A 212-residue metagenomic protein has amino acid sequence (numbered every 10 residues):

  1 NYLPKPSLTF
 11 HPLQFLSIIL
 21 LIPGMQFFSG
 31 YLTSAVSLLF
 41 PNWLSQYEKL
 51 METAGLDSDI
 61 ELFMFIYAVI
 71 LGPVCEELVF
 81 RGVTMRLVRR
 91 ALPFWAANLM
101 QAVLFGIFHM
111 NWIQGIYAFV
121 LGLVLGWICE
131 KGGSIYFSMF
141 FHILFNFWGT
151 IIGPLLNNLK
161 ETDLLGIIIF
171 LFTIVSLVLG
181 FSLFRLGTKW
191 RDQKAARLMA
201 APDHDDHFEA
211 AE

Functional and structural regions predicted by a protein language model:
Y2-G72, R90, L198, E212: Juxtamembrane helix-loop-helix connectors linking adjacent transmembrane helices in multi-pass membrane enzymes
F15-L20, L62-I66, W95-M100, G115-I116 (+2 more regions): Hydrophobic alpha-helical transmembrane segments
G24-V36, L104, F108, I128-G132 (+4 more regions): Alpha-helical membrane-inserting segments
V69-V88, V178-K189: Transmembrane alpha-helical segments in integral membrane proteins
V74-V79, V83-T84, I107, N111 (+3 more regions): Active-site His/Glu-centered metal-binding helix of metallohydrolases
C75-M100, W127-S134: Membrane-interface helix/loop boundary segments of multi-pass membrane proteins
A102, Q114-F170: Functionally important transmembrane alpha-helices
I143-E212: C-terminal membrane module of polytopic membrane proteins
